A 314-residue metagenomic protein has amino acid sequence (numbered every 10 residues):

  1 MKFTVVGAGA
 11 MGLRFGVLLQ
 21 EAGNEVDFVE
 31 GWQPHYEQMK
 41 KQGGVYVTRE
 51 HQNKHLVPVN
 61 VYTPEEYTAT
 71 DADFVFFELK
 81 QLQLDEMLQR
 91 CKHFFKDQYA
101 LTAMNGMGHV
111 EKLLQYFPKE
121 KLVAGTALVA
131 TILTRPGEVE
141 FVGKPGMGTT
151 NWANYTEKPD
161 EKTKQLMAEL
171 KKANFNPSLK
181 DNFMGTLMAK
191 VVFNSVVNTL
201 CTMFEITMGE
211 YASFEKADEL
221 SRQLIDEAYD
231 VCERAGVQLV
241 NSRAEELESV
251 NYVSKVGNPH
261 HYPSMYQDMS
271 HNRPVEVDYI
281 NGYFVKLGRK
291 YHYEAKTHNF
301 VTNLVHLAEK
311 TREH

Functional and structural regions predicted by a protein language model:
M1-Q52, L56: NAD(P)+-binding Rossmann beta1-loop-alpha1 motif at the extreme N-terminus of oxidoreductases
G44-T48, P118-E120, V139-G143, S195-V197 (+1 more regions): Short, hinge-like loop/turn segments at secondary-structure boundaries
N53-E140: Rossmann-like NAD(P)(H) cofactor-binding subdomain of soluble oxidoreductases
N105-T186: Rossmann-fold dinucleotide-binding core
E140-A153, T202-Y211, H261-H271: Helix-loop-beta segment of a Rossmann-like dinucleotide-binding subdomain
K171, R222-H314: NAD(P)-dependent Rossmann-like dehydrogenase/reductase catalytic/cofactor-binding core
M184-G209, K216-Y229: Active-site-proximal catalytic alpha-helix in oxidoreductases
